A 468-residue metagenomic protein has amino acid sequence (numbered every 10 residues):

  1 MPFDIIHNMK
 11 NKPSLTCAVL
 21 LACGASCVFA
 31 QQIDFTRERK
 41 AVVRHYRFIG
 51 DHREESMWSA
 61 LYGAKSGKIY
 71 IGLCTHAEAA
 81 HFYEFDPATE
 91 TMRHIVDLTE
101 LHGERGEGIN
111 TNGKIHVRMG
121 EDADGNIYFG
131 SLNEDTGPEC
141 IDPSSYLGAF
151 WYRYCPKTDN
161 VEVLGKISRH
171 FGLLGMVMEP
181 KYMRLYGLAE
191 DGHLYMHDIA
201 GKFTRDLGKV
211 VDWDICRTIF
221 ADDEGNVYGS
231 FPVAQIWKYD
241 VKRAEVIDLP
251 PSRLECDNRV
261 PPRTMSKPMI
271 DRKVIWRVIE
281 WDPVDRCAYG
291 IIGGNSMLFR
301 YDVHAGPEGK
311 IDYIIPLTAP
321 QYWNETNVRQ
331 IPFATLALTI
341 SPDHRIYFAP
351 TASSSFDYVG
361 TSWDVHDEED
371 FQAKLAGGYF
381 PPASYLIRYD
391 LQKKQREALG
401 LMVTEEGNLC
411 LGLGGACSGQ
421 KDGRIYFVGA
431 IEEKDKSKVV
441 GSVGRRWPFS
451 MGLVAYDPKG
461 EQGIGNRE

Functional and structural regions predicted by a protein language model:
Q31-E54: A short helix->beta-strand "capping" segment at the edge of beta-propeller domains
Y46-G50, V96-T111, G165-F171, V211 (+3 more regions): Surface-exposed loop and turn segments in beta-propeller and other repeat-based domains that flank or scaffold
R47-A80: Beta-strand-rich domains and repeat architectures in extracellular enzymes and scaffolds, especially beta-propellers
E55-A60, G103-M119, H170-V177, W213-D222 (+5 more regions): Repeated scaffold domains used in trafficking and secretory/extracellular systems, primarily beta-propellers
T75-H76, N133-D135, D191, V233 (+3 more regions): Residue-level signature of beta-propeller blades and closely related beta-rich strand-turn architectures in secreted
E84-D86, S145-K157, L298-D302, H366-Q392 (+1 more regions): Beta-propeller blade signature
F129-L147, A349-P381, A430-S450: Short, conserved, GDST-rich strand-edge loop motifs in beta-rich repeat architectures
G414-G463: Blade-level signature of beta-propeller repeat domains, shared across WD40, Kelch, NHL, RCC1 and BNR/Asp-box propellers
